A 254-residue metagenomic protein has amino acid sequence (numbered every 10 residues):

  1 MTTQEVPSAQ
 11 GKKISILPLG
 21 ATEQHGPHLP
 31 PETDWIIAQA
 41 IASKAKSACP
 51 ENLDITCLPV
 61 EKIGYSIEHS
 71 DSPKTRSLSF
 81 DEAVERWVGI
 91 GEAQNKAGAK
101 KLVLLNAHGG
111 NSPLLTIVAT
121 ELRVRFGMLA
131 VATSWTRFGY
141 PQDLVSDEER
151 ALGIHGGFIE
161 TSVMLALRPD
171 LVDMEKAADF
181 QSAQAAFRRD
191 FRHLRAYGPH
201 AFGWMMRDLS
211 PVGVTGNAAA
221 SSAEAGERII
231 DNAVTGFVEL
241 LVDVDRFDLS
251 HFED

Functional and structural regions predicted by a protein language model:
M1-K101, G109-D254: Extended, histidine- and acidic-residue-enriched regions that form the cofactor-binding/catalytic faces
